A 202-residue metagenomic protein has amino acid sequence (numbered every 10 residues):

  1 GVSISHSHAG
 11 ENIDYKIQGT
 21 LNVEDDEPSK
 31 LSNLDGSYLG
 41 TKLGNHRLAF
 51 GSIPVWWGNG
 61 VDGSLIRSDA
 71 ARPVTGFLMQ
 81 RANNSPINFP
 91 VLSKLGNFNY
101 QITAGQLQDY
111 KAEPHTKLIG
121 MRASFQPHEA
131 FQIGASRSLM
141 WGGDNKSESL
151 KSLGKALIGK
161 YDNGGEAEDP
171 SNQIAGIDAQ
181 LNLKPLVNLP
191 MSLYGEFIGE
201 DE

Functional and structural regions predicted by a protein language model:
G1-V2, K30-D35, K42, A70-Q80 (+2 more regions): Residues that define the transmembrane beta-barrel architecture of outer-membrane proteins
G1-Y38, P86-N88, L150-D169, Q173-Q180 (+1 more regions): Transmembrane beta-barrel domains of Gram-negative outer membranes and organellar outer membranes
I4-H8, S37-L43, F50, F77-R81 (+2 more regions): Residues on the lipid-exposed face of transmembrane beta-strands in outer-membrane beta-barrel proteins
S7-Y15, K42-N45, N84-N99, A130 (+1 more regions): Short loop/turn motifs that connect adjacent beta-strands in outer-membrane beta-barrel proteins
H8-N12, G19-D25, L43-N45, S52-W56 (+5 more regions): Transmembrane beta-strands of outer-membrane beta-barrel pores
I17-G19, F50, M79, Y100-I102 (+4 more regions): Membrane-embedded beta-strand positions of outer-membrane beta-barrel proteins
V55-G134: Internal, well-ordered domain-core segments that constitute the primary functional module of diverse proteins
S124-G134, W141-E202: Long, internal scaffold/assembly segments composed of regular secondary structure
